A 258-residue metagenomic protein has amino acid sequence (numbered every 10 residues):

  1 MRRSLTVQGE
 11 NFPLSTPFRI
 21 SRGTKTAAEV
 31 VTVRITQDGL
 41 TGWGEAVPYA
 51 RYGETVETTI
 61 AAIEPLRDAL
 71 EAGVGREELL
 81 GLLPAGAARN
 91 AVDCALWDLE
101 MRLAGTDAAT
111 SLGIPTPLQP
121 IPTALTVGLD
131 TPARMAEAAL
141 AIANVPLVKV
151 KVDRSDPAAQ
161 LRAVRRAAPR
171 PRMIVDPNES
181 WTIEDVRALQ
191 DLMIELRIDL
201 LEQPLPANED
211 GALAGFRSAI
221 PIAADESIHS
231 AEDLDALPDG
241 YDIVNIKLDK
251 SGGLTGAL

Functional and structural regions predicted by a protein language model:
M1-M173, N178-R187, D191-E195: N-terminal capping/lid subdomain adjacent to the active-site entrance of alpha/beta enzymes
V150, S155-L258: Catalytic core of soluble alpha/beta enzymes
